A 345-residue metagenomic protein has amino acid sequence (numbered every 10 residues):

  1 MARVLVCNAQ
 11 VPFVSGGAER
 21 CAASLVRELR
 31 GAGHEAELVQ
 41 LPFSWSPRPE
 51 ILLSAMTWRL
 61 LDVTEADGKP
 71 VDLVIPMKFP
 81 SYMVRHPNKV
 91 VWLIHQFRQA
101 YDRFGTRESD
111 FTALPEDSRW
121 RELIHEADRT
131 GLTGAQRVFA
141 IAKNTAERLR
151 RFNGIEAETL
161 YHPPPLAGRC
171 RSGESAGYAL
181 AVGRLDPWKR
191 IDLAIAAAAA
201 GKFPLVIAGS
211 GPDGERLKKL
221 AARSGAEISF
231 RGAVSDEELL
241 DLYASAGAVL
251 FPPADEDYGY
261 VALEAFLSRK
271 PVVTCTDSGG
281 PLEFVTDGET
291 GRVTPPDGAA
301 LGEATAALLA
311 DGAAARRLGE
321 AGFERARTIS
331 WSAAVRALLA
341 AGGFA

Functional and structural regions predicted by a protein language model:
A32-S81: Active-site donor-binding segments of glycosyltransferases and PAPS-dependent sulfotransferases
S109-V138, A146: Membrane-proximal helix-turn-helix segments that form the acceptor-binding/catalytic region of lipid-linked
L166, C170-K189, I195-K202, V206: Conserved donor-binding/catalytic core segment of Leloir-type glycosyltransferases
E215-L240: Nucleotide-activated donor-binding/catalytic signature segment of Leloir-type glycosyltransferases, i.e., the conserved
A254: Aromatic "clamp/platform" in nucleotide-sugar-dependent glycosyltransferases that forms part of the donor/acceptor
P271-C275, V285: Short hydrophobic beta-strand element within catalytic cores of glycosyltransferases and related nucleotide-activated
T286-A299, A307-G312: Conserved acidic donor-binding segment of nucleotide-sugar-dependent glycosyltransferases
P296, A310-G342: A charged, aromatic-enriched C-terminal amphipathic alpha-helix characteristic of glycosyltransferases across folds
